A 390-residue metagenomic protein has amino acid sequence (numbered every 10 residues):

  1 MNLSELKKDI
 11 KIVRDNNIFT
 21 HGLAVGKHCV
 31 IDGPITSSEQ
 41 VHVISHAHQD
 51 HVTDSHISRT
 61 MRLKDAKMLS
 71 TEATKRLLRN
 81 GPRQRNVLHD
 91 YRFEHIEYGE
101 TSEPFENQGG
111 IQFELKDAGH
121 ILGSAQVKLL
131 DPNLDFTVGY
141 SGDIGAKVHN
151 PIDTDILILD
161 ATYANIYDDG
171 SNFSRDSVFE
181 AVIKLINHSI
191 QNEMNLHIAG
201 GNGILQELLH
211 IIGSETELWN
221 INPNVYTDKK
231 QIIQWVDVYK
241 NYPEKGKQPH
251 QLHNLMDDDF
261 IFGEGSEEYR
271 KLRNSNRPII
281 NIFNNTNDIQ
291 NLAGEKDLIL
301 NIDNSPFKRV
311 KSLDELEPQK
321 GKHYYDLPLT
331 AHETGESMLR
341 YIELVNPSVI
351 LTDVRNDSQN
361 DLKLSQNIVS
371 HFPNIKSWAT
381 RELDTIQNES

Functional and structural regions predicted by a protein language model:
M1-G26, I31, I35-I44, L63-N133 (+2 more regions): Acidic/His-rich, metal-assisted hydrolase cores and their charged scaffolds
H48-H51: Acidic Asp/Glu-based divalent-cation binding sites
T53-M61: Metal-dependent catalytic neighborhoods of phosphoester/phosphodiester hydrolases
